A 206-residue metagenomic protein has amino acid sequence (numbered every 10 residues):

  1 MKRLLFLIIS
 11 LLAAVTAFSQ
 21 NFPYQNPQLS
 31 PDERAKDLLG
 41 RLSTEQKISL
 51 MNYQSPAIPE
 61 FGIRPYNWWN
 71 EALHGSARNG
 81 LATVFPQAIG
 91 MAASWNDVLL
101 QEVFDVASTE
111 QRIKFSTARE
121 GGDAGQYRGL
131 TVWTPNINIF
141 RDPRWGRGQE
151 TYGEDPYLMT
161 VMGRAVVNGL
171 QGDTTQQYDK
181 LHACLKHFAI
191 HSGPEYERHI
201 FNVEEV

Functional and structural regions predicted by a protein language model:
M1-N21: Bacterial Sec-dependent N-terminal signal peptides
Q20-V206: Glycoside hydrolase catalytic-domain context in secreted enzymes
